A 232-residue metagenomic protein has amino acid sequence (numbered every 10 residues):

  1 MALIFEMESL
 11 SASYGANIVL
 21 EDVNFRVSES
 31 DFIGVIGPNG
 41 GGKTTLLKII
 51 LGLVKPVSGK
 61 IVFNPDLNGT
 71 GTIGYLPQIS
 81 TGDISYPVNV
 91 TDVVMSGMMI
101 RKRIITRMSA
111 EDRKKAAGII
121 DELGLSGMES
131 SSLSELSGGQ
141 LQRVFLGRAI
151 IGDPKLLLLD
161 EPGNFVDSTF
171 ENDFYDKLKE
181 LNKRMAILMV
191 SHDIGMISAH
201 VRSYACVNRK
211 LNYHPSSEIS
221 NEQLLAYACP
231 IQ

Functional and structural regions predicted by a protein language model:
F5, V19-L20: Conserved structural motif at the start of ABC-family nucleotide-binding domains
L51: Helix-to-loop junction immediately C-terminal to a conserved catalytic motif
G59-I73: Conserved ABC transporter NBD signature motif
S109-M128: Conserved ABC ATPase "signature" region
S132-L136, Q140: Conserved ABC ATPase signature
L157-E161: Catalytic Walker B motif of ABC-type/P-loop ATPase nucleotide-binding domains
V207-Q232: Conserved beta-strand-loop-alpha-helix hinge in the C-terminal portion of ABC ATPase nucleotide-binding domains
